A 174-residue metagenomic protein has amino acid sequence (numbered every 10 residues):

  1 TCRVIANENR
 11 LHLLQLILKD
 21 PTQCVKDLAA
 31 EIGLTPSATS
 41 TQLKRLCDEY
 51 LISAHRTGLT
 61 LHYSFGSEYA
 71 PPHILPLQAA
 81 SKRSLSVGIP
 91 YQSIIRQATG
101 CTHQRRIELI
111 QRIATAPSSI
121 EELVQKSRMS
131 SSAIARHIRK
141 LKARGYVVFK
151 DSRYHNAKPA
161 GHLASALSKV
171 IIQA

Functional and structural regions predicted by a protein language model:
T1-L11, A80-I107: Short alpha-helical segments that sit at the start of domains
T1-S53: DNA-contacting interfaces and partner/effector-binding or oligomerization modules in DNA-centric proteins
L11-P21, A98-S118: Short amphipathic alpha-helical interface segments
K19, T60-R96, H155-A174: Conserved segment of winged-helix/HTH DNA-binding domains
D27-A29, L109, I120-S127: A short acidic, leucine-rich amphipathic alpha-helix
L34-C47, R128-A143: Short amphipathic alpha-helical interaction segments
D48-T57, S64, R144-S152: Beta-hairpin "wing" of winged helix-turn-helix
G88, E122, A133, R139 (+2 more regions): Positively charged, low-complexity terminal tracts and the immediately adjacent first secondary-structure elements
